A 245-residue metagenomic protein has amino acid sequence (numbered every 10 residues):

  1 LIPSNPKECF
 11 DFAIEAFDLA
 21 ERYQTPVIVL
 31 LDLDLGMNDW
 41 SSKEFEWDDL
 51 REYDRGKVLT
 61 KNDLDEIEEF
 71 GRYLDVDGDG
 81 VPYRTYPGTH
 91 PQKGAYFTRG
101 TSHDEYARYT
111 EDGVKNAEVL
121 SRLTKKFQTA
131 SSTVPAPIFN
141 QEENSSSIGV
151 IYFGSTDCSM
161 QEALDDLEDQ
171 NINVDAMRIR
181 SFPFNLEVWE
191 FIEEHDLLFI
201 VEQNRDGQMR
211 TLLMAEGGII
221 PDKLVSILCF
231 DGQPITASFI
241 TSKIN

Functional and structural regions predicted by a protein language model:
L1-F17: Active-site/ligand-binding-proximal alpha/beta "capping" segment
F12, F17-N245: Flexible, low-complexity linker and terminal segments
